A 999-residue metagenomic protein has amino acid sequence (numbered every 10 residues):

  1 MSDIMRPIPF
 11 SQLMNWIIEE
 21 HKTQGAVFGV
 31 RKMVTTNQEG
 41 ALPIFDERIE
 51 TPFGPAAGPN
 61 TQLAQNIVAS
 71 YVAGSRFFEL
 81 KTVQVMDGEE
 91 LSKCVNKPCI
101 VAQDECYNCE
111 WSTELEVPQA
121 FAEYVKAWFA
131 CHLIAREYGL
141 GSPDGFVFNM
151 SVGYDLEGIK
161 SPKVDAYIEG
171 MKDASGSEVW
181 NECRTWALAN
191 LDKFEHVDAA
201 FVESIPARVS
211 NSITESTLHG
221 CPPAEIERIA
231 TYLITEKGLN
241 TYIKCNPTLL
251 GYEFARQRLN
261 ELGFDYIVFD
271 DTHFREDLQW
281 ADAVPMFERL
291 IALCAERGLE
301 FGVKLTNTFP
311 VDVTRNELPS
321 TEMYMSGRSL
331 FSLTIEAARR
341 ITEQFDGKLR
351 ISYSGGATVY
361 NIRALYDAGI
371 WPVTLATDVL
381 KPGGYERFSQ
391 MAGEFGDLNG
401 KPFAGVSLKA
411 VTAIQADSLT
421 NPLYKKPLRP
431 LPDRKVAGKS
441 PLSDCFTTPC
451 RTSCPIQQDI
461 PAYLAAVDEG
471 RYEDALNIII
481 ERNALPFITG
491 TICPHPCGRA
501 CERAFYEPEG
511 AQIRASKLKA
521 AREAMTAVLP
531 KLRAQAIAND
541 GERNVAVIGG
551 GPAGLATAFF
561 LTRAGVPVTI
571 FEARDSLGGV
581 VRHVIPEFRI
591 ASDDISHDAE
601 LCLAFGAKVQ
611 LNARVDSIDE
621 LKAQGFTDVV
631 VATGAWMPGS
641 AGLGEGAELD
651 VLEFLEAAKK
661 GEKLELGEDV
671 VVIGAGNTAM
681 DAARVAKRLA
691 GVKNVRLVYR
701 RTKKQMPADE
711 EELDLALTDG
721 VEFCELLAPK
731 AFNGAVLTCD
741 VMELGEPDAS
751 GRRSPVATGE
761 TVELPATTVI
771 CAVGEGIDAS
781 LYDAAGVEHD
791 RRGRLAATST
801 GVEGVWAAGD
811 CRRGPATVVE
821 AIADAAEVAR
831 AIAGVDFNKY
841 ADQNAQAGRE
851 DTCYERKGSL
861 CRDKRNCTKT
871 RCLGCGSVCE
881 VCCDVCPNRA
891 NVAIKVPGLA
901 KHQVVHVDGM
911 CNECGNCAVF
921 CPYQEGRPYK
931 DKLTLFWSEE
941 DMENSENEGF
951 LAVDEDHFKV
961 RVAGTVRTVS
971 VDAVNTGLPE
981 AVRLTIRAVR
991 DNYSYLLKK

Functional and structural regions predicted by a protein language model:
M1-T231, E236: N-terminal capping/small domains of soluble enzymes
T23-Q38, P247-G347, P382-G400, G646: Glycine/Thr-rich beta-alpha phosphate-binding loop at enzyme active sites
Q65-V68, A357-W371: Catalytic cores of alpha/beta
R76-M86, P247, A364-M391: Glycine-rich phosphate-binding active-site loops on the catalytic face of alpha/beta enzymes
E322, R328, L333, V379-L380 (+15 more regions): Ferredoxin-type iron-sulfur electron-transfer modules and their immediate structural context
Q458-P461, V467-D468, G510-R514, V547-R614 (+5 more regions): Beta1-alpha1 glycine-rich phosphate/pyrophosphate-binding loop at the start of Rossmann-like nucleotide-binding domains
N539, N544-A546, S596-L643, K730-T738 (+2 more regions): Feature captures the FAD/FMN-dependent oxidoreductase FAD-binding
I548-T569, Q610-D619, W636-A641, E653-E710 (+4 more regions): Rossmann-like dinucleotide/flavin-binding elements
